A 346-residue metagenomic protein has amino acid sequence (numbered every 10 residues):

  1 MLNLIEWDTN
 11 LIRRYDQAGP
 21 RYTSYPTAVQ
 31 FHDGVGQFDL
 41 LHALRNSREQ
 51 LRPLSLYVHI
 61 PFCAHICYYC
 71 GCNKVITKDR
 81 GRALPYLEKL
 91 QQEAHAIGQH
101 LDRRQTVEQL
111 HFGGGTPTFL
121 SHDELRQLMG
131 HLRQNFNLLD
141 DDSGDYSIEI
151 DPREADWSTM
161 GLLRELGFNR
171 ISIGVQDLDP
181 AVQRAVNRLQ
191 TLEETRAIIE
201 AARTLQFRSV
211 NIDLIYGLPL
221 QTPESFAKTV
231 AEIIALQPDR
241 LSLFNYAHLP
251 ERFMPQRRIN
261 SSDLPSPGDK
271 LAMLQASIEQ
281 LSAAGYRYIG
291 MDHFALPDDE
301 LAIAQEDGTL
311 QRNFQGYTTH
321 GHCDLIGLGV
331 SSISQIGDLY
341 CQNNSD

Functional and structural regions predicted by a protein language model:
M1-L54: Flexible, acidic/Gly-rich N-terminal and inter-domain linker regions that tether and position cofactor-handling modules
R14, S24, C67-Y68, G285 (+2 more regions): Intrinsically disordered, low-complexity N-terminal regions enriched in serine/proline/glycine with scattered basic
T27-Q30, I66, I76: A short secondary-structure junction motif
N46, Q50, I76-H100, T106-D346: C-terminal scaffold of the Radical SAM
S55, Y68, Y146: Divalent metal-dependent hydrolysis catalytic cores, especially in the metallo-beta-lactamase
L56-V58, I173: Short beta-strand motif preference
V58-K74: Local cysteine-cluster metal-coordination motifs and their immediate loop/turn environment, predominantly Fe-S cluster
